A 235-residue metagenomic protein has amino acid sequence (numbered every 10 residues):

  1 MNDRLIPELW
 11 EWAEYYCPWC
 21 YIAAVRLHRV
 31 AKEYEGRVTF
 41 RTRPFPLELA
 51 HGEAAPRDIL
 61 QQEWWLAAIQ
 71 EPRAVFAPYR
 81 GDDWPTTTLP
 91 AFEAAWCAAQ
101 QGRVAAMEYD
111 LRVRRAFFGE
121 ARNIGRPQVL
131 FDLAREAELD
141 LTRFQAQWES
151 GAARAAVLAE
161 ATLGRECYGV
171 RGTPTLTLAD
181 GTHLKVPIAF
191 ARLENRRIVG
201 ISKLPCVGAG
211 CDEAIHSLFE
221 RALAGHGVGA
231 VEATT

Functional and structural regions predicted by a protein language model:
M1-I6, V231-T235: Short, low-complexity, intrinsically disordered N-terminal peptides in bacterial proteins
N2-H28, R43: Local sequence-structure signature of Cys/Sec-based thiol-disulfide redox active-site neighborhoods
E14, F45-L47, G181: An acidic- and aromatic-residue-enriched active-site/binding cleft used to recognize and process polar
P18, V104, A152: Short alpha-helical
I22-A121, R126-P127, I198-A209, S217-L218 (+2 more regions): Structural alpha/beta surface segment adjacent to cysteine/selenocysteine redox centers across thiol/disulfide enzymes
A24-V30, A116-T235: C-terminal cap of thioredoxin/glutaredoxin-like
